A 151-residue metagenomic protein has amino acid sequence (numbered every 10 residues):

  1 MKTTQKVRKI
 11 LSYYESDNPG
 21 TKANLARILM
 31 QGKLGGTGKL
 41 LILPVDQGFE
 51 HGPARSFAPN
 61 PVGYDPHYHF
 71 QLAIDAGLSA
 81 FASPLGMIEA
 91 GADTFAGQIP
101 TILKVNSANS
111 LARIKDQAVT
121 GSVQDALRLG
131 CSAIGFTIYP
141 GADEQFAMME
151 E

Functional and structural regions predicted by a protein language model:
M1-K2, G35, L40-I42, Q47-E151: Alpha/beta enzyme core
M1-V45: N-terminal basic, low-complexity leaders that serve as flexible interaction/assembly modules and, when applicable, as
